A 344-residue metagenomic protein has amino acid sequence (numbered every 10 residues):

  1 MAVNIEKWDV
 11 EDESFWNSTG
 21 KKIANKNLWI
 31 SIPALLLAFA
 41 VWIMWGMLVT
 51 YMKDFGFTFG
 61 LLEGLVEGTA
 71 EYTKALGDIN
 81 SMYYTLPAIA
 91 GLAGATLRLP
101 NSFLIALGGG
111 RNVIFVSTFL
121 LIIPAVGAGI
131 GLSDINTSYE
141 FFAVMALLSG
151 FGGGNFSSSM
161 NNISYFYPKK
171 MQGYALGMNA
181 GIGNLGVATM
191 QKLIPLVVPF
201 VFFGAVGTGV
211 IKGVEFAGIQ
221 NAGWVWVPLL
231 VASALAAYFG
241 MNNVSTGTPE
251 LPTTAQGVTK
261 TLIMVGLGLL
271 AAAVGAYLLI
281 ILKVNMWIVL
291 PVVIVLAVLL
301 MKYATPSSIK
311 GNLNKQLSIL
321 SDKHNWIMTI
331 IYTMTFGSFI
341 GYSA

Functional and structural regions predicted by a protein language model:
V3, V227-E250, V265-N285, P291-K310: C-terminal membrane-cytosol helix-exit motif in multi-pass small-molecule transporters
K26-L61, M190-I194, Y342-A344: Extracytoplasmic
I43, G91-L99, G154, A188: Residue-level signature of mid-helix packing/kink "hotspots" within the transmembrane helices of 12-pass Major
W45-M52, Q191, L269-P291, D322-A344: Extracytoplasmic gate region of multi-pass secondary transporters
N80-I105: Central cavity-lining transmembrane alpha-helices of secondary-active solute carriers, predominantly the Major
F119-N136: C-terminal ends and interior cores of transmembrane alpha-helices in multi-pass membrane transporters/permeases
P124, S138-G154, T333: Hydrophobic core of transmembrane alpha-helices in multi-pass small-molecule transporters, especially MFS/SLC-type
G153, G173-P199, L229-L230: Glycine-rich segments within core transmembrane alpha-helices of 12-TM secondary carriers
